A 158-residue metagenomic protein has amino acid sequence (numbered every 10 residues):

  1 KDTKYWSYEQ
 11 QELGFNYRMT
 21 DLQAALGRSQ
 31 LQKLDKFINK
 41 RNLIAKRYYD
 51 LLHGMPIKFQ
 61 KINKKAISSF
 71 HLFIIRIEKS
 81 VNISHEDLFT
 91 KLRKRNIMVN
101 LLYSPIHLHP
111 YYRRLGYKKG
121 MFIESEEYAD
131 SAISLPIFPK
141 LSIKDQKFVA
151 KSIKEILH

Functional and structural regions predicted by a protein language model:
K1-L72, H107-P110: Active-site region of PLP-dependent enzymes
K1-Y5, R47-L51, D87-G120, E127-I133: Conserved PLP cofactor-binding pocket of PLP-dependent enzymes
G27-Q30, L102, I137: A secondary-structure boundary/capping signal
K40-L43, D87, F148-V149: Short, solvent-exposed alpha-helical surface patches in well-structured domains
I74-E78: Short hydrophobic/aromatic beta-strand micro-patches that form the beta-sheet surface supporting nucleotide- or nucleic
K79-D87: Internal helical hairpin/lid segments
V81, K94, R113-H158: PLP-dependent enzyme catalytic core of the Aspartate aminotransferase-like
